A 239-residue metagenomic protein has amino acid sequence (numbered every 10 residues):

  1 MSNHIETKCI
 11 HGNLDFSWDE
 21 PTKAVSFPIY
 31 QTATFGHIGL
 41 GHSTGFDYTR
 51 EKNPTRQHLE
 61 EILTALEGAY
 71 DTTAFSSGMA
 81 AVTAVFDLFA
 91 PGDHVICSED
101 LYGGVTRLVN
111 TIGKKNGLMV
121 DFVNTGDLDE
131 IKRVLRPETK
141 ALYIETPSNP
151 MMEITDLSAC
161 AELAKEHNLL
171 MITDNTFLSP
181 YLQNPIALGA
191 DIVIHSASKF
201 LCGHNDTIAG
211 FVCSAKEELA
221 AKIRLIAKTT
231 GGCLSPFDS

Functional and structural regions predicted by a protein language model:
M1-H4, N53, Q57, Y102 (+2 more regions): Short, structured coil/loop segments at alpha-helix boundaries
M1-N53, L59-I62: N-terminal "arm"/small-domain region of PLP-dependent enzymes with the aminotransferase-like
T7-C9, E61-A65, G189-D191, H195: Short, hydrophobic/aliphatic alpha-helical segments
S17-W18, T72-S239: Conserved PLP-enzyme active-site core in the AAT-like
A24-V25, Q57, G68, D206: Short, basic and Ser/Thr-rich N-terminal targeting/leader segments
T34-T83, D87-L88, G104-G113: Conserved N-terminal alpha-helix of the aminotransferase class I/II PLP-enzyme fold
